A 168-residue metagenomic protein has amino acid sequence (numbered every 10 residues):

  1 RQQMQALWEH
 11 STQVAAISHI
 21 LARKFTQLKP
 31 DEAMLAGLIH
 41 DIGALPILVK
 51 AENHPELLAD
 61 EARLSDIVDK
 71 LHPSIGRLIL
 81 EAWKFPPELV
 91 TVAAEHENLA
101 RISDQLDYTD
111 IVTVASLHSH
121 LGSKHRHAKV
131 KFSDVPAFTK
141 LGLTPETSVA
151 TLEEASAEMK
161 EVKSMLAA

Functional and structural regions predicted by a protein language model:
R1-W8, T12-A168: Metal-dependent nucleotide-binding catalytic modules
